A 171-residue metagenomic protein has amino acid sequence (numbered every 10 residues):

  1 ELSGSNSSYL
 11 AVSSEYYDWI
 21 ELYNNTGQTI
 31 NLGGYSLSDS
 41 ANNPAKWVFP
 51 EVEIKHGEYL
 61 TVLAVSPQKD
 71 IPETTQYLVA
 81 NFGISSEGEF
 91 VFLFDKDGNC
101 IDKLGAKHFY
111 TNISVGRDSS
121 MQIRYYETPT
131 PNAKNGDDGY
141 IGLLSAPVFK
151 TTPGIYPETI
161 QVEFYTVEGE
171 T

Functional and structural regions predicted by a protein language model:
E1-E170: Intrinsically disordered, low-complexity linkers and terminal tails enriched in Ser/Thr/Pro/Gly with interspersed basic
